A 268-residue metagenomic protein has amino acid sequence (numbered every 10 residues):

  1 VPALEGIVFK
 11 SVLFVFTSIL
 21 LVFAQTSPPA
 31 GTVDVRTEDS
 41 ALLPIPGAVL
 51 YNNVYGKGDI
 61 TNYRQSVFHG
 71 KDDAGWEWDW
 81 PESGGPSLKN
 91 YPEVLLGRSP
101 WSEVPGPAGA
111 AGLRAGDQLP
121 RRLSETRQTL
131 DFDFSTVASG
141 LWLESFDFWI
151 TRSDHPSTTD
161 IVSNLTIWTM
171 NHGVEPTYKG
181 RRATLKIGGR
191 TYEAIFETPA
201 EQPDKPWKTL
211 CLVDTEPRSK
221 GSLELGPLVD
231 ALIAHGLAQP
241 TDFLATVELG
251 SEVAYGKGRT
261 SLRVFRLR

Functional and structural regions predicted by a protein language model:
V1-F9: N-terminal secretory signal peptides that target proteins for export/translocation
K10-V22: Bacterial N-terminal signal peptides
P28-L88: Solvent-exposed N-terminal domain segments of exported/luminal and surface proteins
A74-W80, T126-F134, F146-F148, L244-E252: Short, hydrophobic/proline-enriched secondary-structure or compact coil segments at domain edges
L95-T184: Extracellular-facing segments of soluble proteins and assemblies that are Gly/Ser/Thr-biased and enriched in aromatics
R152-G226: Short helix-loop boundary/capping segments
K208, V213-R268: Long, compositionally biased interface segments
